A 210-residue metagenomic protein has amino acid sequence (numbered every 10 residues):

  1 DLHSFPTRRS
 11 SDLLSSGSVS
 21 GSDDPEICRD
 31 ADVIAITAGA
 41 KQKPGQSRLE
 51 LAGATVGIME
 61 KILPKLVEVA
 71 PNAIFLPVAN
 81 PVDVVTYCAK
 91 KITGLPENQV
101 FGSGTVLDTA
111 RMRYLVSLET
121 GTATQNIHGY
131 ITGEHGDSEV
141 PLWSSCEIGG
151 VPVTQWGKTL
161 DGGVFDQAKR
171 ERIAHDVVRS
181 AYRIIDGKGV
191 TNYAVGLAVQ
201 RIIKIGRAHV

Functional and structural regions predicted by a protein language model:
L2-S10, H209: Short, small-residue-biased leader/transition segments that mark boundaries at the very start of proteins
P6, R29-D30, N72: Alpha-helix C-terminal capping/helix-to-coil transition sites in glycosyltransferase folds
R8-V19: N-terminal glycine-rich dinucleotide-binding loop that anchors FAD/FMN and/or NAD(P) in oxidoreductases
G17-D30: Short acidic low-complexity segments
D32-A35: N-terminal Rossmann-like NAD(P) cofactor-binding module of classical short-chain dehydrogenase/reductase
A38-A40: Conserved NAD(P)H cofactor-binding loop of Rossmann-fold oxidoreductase domains
S47-Y114: Rossmann-like NAD(P)(H) cofactor-binding subdomain of soluble oxidoreductases
T93-Q99, D108-R207: C-terminal substrate-binding/catalytic lobe of Rossmann-fold NAD(P)-dependent dehydrogenases
